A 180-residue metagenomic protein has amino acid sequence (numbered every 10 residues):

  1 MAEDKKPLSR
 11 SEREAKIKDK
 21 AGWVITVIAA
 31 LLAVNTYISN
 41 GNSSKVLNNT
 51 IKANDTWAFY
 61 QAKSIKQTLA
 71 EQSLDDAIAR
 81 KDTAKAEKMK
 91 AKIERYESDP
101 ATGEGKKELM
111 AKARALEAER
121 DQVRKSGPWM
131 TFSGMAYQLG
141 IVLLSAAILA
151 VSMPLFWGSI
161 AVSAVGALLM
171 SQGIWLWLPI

Functional and structural regions predicted by a protein language model:
M1-P7: N-terminal acidic, proline/glycine-rich, low-complexity intrinsically disordered segments
P7, R13-K16, K20, Q138-I180: Juxtamembrane interface at the cytosolic side of transmembrane helices
R10-A21, Q122-M130: Short, Lys/Arg-rich cytosolic juxtamembrane segment immediately N-terminal
K16, A29, V34, T83 (+6 more regions): Terminal, low-complexity, charged helical segments
L32-D55: Transmembrane signal-anchor/signal-peptide helices with a preference for the extracytoplasmic
K52-A118: Long, solvent-exposed extracytoplasmic domains/loops
A58, P128, V162-S163: Polytopic alpha-helical membrane proteins, predominantly small-molecule transporters/carriers
A111-G134, L143-I148: Short, aromatic-rich amphipathic segments at membrane interfaces that lie adjacent to a transmembrane helix or signal
